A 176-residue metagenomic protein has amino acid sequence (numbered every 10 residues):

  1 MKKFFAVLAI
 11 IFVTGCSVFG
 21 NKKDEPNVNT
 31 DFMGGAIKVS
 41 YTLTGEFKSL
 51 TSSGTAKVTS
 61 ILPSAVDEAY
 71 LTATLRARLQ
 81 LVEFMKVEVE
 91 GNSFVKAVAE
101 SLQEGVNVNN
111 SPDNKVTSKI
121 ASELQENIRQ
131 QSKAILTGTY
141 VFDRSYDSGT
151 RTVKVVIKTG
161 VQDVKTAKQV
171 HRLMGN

Functional and structural regions predicted by a protein language model:
F4-V13: Sec-dependent N-terminal signal peptides
C16-N176: Domain-level marker for long, solvent-exposed, non-transmembrane regions
